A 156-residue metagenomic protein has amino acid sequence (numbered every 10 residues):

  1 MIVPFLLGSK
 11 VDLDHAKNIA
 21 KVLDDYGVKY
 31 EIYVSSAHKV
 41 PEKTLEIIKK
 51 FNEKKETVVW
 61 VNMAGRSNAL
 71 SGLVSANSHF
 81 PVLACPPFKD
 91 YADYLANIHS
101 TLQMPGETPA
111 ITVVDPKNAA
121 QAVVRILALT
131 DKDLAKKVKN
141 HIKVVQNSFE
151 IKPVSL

Functional and structural regions predicted by a protein language model:
M1-A37: Glycine-rich phosphate/diphosphate-binding loop of Rossmann-like nucleotide-binding domains
K10, S35-A37, G65-R66, P87-D90 (+1 more regions): Short, ordered loop/turn segments at secondary-structure junctions
D12-A16, P41-E42, S67-L73, A92-L95 (+1 more regions): Short glycine/serine/threonine-rich phosphate/pyrophosphate-binding segments that cradle anionic phosphate groups
Y30-I32, R66, L156: Acidic, glycine/proline-rich low-complexity segments that act as flexible tails and inter-domain linkers
I32-E53: N-terminal beta-loop-helix "entrance" segment that forms/cooperates in small-molecule cofactor or anionic ligand
I47-P86: Glycine-rich phosphate-binding loop
D90-K137: Short, glycine-/small-residue-rich phosphate/pyrophosphate-handling segment
D131-L156: Internal, active-site/partner-interface "lid" segment
